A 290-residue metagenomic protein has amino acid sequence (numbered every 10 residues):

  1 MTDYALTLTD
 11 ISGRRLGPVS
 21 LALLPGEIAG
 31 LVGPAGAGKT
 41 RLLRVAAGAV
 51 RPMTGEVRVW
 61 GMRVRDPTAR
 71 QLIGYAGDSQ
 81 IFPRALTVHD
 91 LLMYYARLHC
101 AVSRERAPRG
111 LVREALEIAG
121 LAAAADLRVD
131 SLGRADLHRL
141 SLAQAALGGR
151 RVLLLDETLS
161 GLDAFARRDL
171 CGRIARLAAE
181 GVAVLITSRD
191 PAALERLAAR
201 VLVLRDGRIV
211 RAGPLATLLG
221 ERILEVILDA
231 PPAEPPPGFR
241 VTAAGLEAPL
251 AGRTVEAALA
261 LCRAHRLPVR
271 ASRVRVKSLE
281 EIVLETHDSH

Functional and structural regions predicted by a protein language model:
V32-P34: The feature captures the beta-strand-to-loop junction immediately N-terminal to the Walker
A47: Helix-to-loop junction immediately C-terminal to a conserved catalytic motif
G55-A69: Conserved ABC transporter NBD signature motif
S79, L86-C100: Q-loop/switch helix immediately C-terminal to the Walker
M93, R106-A124: Conserved ABC ATPase "signature" region
C171-P249: ABC transporter nucleotide-binding domain
I223-T286: Short, charged/small-residue-rich alpha-helical element at the C-terminal edge of ABC transporter nucleotide-binding
